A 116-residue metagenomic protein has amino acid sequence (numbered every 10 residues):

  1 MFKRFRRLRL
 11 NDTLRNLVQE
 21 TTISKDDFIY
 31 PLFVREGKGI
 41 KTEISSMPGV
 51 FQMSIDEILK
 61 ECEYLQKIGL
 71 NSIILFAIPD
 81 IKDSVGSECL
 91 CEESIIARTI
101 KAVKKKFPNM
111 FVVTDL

Functional and structural regions predicted by a protein language model:
M1-Q19: N-terminal amphipathic/basic leader segments beginning at the initiator methionine
R7-L10, K25, F51, I55 (+2 more regions): Generic structural signal for well-ordered, non-membrane alpha-helical segments in soluble metabolic enzymes
I23-V50, V113-L116: N-terminal small/glycine-rich loop or linker at the start of catalytic domains across soluble metabolic enzymes
K25-F28, I68-S72, K106-M110: Short, well-ordered coil/turn segments that N-cap beta-strands
K41-M53, I68-S94: Glycine-rich, proline-tolerant flexible connector loops at the mouths of alpha/beta enzymes
E63-Q66: Non-catalytic positions within long, well-ordered alpha-helices that form the structural scaffold/packing of enzyme
S84-T114: Alpha-helix-loop-beta-strand connector modules within alpha/beta enzyme cores
